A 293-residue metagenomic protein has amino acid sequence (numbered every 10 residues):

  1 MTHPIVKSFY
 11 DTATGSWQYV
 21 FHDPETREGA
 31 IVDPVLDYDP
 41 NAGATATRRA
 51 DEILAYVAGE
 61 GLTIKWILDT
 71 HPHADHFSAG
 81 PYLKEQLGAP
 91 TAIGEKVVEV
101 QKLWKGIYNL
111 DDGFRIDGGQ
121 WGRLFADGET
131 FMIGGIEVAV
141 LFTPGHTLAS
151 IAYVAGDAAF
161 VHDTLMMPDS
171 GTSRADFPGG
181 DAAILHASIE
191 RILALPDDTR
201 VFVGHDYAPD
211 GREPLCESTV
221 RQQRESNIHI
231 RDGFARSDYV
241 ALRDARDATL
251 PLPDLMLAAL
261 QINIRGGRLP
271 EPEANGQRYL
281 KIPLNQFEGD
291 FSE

Functional and structural regions predicted by a protein language model:
T2-P4, A187-R200, G204-E293: Accessory terminal helices/loops
T2-T63, A152-H162: Conserved beta-strand hairpin/beta-sheet module of binuclear metal-dependent hydrolase folds, prominently
V6-F9, V20, D127-A155: Core dinuclear metal-dependent hydrolase active-site scaffold
T14, Y38-D39, P72-F77, V98-Q101 (+3 more regions): Active-site environment of divalent metal-dependent phosphoester hydrolases
F21, D33, H71, L83 (+6 more regions): Divalent metal-coordination and catalytic microenvironments
V32, T63-P72, A92-E95, T143-G145 (+2 more regions): Active-site neighborhood of phospho(di)ester-bond hydrolases with catalytic His/Asp-centered motifs
L36-I136, S226: Active-site HxH/HxHxD metal-binding segment of metal-dependent hydrolases
T172-L195: Active-site-adjacent loop/tail segments of enzyme domains
